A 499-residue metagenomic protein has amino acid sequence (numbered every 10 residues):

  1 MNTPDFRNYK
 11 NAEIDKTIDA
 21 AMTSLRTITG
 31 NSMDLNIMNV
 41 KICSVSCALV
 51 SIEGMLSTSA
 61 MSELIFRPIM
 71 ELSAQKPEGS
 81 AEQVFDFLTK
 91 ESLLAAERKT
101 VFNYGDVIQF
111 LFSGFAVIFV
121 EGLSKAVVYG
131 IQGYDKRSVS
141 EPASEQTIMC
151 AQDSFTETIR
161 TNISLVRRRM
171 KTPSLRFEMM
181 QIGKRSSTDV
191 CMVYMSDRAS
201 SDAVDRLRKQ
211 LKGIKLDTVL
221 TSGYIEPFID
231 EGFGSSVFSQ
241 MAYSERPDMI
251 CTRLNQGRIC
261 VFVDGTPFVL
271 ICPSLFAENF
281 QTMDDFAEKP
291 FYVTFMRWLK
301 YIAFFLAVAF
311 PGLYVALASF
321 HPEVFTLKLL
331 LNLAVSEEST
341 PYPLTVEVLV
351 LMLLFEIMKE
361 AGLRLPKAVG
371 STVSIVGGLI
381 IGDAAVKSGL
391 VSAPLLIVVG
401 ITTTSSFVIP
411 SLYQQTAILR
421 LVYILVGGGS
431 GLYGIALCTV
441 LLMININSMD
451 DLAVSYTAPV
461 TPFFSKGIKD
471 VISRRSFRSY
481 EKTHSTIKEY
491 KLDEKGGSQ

Functional and structural regions predicted by a protein language model:
M1-A309, L313, L327, N447-Q499: Membrane-embedded alpha-helical signal segments
L313-A316, E323-Q499: Generic detector of multi-pass transmembrane helix bundles and their immediately adjacent loops in polytopic membrane
